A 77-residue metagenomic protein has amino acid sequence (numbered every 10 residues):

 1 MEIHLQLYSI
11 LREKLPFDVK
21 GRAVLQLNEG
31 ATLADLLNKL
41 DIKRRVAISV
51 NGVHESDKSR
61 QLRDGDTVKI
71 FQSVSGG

Functional and structural regions predicted by a protein language model:
M1-G76: Ubiquitin-like/PB1-type beta-grasp interaction modules and other compact soluble beta-rich domains
